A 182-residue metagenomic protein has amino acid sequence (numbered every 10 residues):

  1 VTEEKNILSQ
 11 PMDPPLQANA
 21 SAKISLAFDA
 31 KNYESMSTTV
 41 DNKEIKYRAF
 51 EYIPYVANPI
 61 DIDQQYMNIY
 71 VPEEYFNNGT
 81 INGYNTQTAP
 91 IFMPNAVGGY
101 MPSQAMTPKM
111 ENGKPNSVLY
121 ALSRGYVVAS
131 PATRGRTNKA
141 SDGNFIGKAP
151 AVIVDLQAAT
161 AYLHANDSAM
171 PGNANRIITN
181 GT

Functional and structural regions predicted by a protein language model:
V1-E3: Bacterial Sec-dependent signal peptides at the C-terminal "C-region" and cleavage site
Q10-T86: N-terminal cap/lid segment of alpha/beta-hydrolase-fold proteins
M67, G83-Y100: Short beta-strand element of the alpha/beta-hydrolase
N68-Y70, P94, T160-A165: Short, well-ordered beta-strand segments
Q87-I91, R124-V128, A174-I177: Loop/turn elements at helix/coil->beta-strand transitions in domains of secreted/extracellular proteins
N95-V154: Cap/lid segment of the alpha/beta-hydrolase catalytic domain
I146-A169: Alpha/beta-hydrolase active-site loop
A165-T182: Primarily recognizes the serine-hydrolase "nucleophile elbow" in alpha/beta-hydrolase and SGNH/GDSL folds
